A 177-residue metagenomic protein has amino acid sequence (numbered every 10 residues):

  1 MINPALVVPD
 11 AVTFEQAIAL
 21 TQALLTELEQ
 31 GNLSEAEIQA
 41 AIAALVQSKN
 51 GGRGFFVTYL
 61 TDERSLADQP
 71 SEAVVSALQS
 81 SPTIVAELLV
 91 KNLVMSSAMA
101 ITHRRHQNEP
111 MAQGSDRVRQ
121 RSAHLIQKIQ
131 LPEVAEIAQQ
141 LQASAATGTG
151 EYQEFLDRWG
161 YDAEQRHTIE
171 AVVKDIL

Functional and structural regions predicted by a protein language model:
I2-E29, E133-L177: Low-complexity intrinsically disordered segments
V7, I42-V46, L78-N92, R105-N108 (+2 more regions): Short, charged/polar micro-motifs that form catalytic or ligand-binding hotspots
P9-T13, A17, S34, L45-G52 (+1 more regions): Helix-start/N-cap signature of alpha-helical segments
A17, T21, I38, G52-F56 (+5 more regions): Short runs of predominantly hydrophobic/aromatic residues within well-ordered alpha helices that form helix-helix
A23-I42: Core of compact, soluble alpha-helical bundle domains
A23-T26, G54-D62, L88-R104: Short, hydrophobic/amphipathic alpha-helical patches that form generic packing surfaces within helical domains
A36-Q79: A glycine-rich, hydrophobic loop/mini-helix early in the fold
L93-R158: Conserved binding-pocket/active-site segment within a compact domain
